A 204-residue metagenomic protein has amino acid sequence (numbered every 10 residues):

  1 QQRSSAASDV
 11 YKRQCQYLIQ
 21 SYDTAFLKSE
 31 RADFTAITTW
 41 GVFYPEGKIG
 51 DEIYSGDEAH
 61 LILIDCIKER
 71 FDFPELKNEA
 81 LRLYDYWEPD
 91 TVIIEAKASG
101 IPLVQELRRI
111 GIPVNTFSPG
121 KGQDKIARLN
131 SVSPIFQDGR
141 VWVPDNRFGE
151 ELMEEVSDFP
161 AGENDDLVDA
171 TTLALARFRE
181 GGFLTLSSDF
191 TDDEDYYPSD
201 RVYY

Functional and structural regions predicted by a protein language model:
Q1-A7, Y11: Single conserved hydrophobic/aromatic residue that forms the stacking wall/gate of nucleotide- or nucleobase-binding
Q14-Y17, A59: Conserved catalytic motifs of the protein kinase core domain
Q16-E30: Two-metal-ion RNase H-like nuclease active-site motif
S21-T24, A96, D166-L167: Generic detector of well-ordered alpha-helical packing
A36-T38, F43-F159, Y204: Mg2+-dependent endonuclease catalytic cores in nucleic-acid-processing enzymes, primarily RNase H-like
L175-Y204: Acidic two-metal-ion nuclease catalytic site recognized across multiple nuclease folds, prominently DnaQ/RNase D-T
